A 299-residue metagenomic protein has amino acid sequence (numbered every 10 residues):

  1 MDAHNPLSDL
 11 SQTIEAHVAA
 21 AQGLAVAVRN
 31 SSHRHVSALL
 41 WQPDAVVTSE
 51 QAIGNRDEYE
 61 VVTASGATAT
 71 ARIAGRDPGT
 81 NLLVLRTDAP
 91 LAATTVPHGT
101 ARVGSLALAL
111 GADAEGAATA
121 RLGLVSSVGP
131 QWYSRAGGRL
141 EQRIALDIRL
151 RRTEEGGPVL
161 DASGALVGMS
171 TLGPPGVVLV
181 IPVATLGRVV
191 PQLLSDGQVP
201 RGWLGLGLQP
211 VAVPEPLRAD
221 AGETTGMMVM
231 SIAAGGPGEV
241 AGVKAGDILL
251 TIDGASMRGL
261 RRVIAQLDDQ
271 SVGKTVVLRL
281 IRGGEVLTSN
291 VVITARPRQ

Functional and structural regions predicted by a protein language model:
M1-V18, A109, A162, L166-T224 (+4 more regions): C-terminal cap/linker of serine protease catalytic domains
D2-P6, N30-T119, R143-I144, R152-T153 (+6 more regions): Conserved active-site neighborhood of the chymotrypsin/trypsin-like protease fold
Q22-L24, L83-T94, T119-G176, V183 (+1 more regions): Active-site region of chymotrypsin-like
H35-V36, E154-G156, M227-M230, K244-A245 (+1 more regions): Short loop/turn microsegments at loop-to-beta-strand junctions
P43-T48, L166-V167, G238-R261: Conserved PDZ fold ligand-binding element
A74-N81, V128-A145, Q192-P200, V211-G226: Gly/Ser-enriched beta-turn/beta-hairpin loop segments
T153-V159, A212-A221, A233-T251, Q266: PDZ/PDZ-like domain micro-motif
